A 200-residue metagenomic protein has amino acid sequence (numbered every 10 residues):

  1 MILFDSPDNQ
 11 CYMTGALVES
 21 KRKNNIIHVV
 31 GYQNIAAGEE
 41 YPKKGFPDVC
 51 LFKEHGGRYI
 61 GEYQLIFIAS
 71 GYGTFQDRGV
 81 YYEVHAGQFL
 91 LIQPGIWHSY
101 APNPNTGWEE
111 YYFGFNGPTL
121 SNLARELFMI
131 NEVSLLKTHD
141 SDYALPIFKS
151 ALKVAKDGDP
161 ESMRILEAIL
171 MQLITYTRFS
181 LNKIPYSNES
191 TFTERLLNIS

Functional and structural regions predicted by a protein language model:
M1-G73, V80-Y82: Generic protein-terminus/edge-of-domain signal
G38, V49-F52, A86-G87, G95 (+1 more regions): Tight coil/turn sites that cap or link beta-strands
E54, R125-K149: Aromatic/histidine-rich interaction motifs
G79-Q93: Short acidic-glycine-tyrosine-enriched beta hairpin
G95-T119: Ligand-binding loop in jelly-roll beta-barrel domains
S141-K153, L166-L170, I184-S200: A short, Lys/Arg-enriched amphipathic alpha-helix from helix-turn-helix/homeodomain DNA-binding modules
I174-T177, L181: Hydrophobic recognition helices of helix-based DNA-binding modules
